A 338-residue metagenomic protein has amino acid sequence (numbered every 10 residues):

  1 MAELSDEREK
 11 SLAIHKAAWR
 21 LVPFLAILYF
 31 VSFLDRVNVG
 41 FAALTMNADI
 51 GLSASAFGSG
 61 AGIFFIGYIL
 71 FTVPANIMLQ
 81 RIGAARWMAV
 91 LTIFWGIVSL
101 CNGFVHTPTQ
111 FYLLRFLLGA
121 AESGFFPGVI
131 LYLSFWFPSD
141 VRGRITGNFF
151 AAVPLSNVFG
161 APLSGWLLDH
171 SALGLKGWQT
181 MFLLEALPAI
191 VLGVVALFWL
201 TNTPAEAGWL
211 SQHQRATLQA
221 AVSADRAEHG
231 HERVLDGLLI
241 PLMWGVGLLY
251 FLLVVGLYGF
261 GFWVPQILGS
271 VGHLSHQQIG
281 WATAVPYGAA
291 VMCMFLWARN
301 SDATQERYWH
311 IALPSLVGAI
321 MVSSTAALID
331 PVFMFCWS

Functional and structural regions predicted by a protein language model:
V39-G40, G237-A298: Extracytoplasmic gate region of multi-pass secondary transporters
G51, G83, F104-Q110, A121 (+4 more regions): Helix-breaking motifs and short loop linkers at transmembrane-helix boundaries and internal kinks in secondary membrane
L70-T109: Conserved MFS/SLC helix-loop-helix module at the cytosolic interface between two early adjacent transmembrane helices
F71-A84, M292-E306: Helix-to-loop junctions at the C-terminal end of transmembrane segments in multipass secondary transporters
L114-A151: Cytoplasmic helix-loop-helix junction between adjacent transmembrane helices in 12-TM secondary transporters
G143-L168, P188-A189: Glycine-rich segments within core transmembrane alpha-helices of 12-TM secondary carriers
Q179-F198: Symmetry-related core transmembrane helices of the 12-TM Major Facilitator Superfamily/SLC fold
Q305-S338: C-terminal transmembrane helical hairpin of 12-TM major facilitator-type secondary transporters
